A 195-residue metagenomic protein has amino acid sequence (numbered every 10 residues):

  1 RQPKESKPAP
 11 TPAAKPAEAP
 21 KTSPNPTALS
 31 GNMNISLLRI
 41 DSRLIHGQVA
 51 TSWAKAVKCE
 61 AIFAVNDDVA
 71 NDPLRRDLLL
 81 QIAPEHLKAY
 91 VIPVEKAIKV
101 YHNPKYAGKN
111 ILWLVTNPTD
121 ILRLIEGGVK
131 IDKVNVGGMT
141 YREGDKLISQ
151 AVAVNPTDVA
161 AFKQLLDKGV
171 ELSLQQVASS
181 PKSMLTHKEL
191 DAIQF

Functional and structural regions predicted by a protein language model:
R1-P24: Intrinsically disordered, low-complexity RNA-associated tracts
P3, P12, P26-G31, I35-L37 (+7 more regions): N-terminal intrinsically disordered, cationic/polar leader segments that include organellar targeting peptides
T22-L29, R39-G47, T51-N103, I111 (+1 more regions): Conserved mixed alpha/beta catalytic, RNA-binding, or beta-rich assembly cores of soluble enzyme, regulatory
N32-I35, K58-E60, H86-L87, A107-N110 (+2 more regions): Short coil/turn connectors at secondary-structure junctions
D67-A70, E85, V91-V94, Y141-R142 (+5 more regions): Extended, low-hydrophobicity, polar/charged segments
A83, I125, L166: Anion (oxyanion) recognition and catalysis
N110, T116-K163: Long, charge-patterned amphipathic alpha-helical coiled-coil/hairpin "stalk" segments used as oligomerization
A151-Q176, L185, E189-D191: Acidic and generally charged, gly/proline-rich low-complexity regions
